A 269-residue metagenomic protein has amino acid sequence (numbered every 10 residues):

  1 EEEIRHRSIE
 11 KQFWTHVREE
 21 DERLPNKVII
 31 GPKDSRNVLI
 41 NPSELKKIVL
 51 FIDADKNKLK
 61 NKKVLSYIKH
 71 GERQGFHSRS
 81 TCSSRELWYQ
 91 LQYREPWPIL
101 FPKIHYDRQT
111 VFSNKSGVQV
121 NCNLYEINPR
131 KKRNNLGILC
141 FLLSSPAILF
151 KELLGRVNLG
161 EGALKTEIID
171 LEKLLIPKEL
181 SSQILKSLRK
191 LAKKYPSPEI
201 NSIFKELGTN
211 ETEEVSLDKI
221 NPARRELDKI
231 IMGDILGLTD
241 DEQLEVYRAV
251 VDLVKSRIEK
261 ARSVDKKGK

Functional and structural regions predicted by a protein language model:
E1, K63, Y67, G71 (+1 more regions): Non-catalytic DNA-recognition/assembly elements of restriction-modification systems
E1-K190: Polybasic, glycine- and aromatic-enriched phosphate-binding surface used to engage nucleic acids
